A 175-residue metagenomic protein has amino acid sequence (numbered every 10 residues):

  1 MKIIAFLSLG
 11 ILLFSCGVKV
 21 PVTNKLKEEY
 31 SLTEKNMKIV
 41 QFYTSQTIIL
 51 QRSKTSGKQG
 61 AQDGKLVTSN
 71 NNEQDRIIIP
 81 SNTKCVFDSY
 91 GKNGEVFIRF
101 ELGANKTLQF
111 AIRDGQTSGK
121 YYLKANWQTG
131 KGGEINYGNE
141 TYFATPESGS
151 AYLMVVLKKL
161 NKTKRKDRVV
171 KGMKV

Functional and structural regions predicted by a protein language model:
M1-L7: Sec-dependent signal peptide recognition, specifically the positively charged N-region followed immediately by
L13-S15: C-terminal motif of bacterial Sec signal peptides marking the signal peptidase cleavage site
G17-V20: Bacterial signal peptide processing site
T23-S45: Post-signal peptide N-terminal segment of mature Sec-exported envelope proteins
E28, Q62-T83: N-terminal post-signal-peptidase region of extra-cytosolic proteins
M37-T68: Post-signal-peptide N-terminal segment of Sec-exported extracytoplasmic proteins
E73-D114: Mid-length scaffold segments of soluble, non-membrane domains
A125-V175: C-terminal partner/receptor-binding element of secreted or periplasmic proteins
